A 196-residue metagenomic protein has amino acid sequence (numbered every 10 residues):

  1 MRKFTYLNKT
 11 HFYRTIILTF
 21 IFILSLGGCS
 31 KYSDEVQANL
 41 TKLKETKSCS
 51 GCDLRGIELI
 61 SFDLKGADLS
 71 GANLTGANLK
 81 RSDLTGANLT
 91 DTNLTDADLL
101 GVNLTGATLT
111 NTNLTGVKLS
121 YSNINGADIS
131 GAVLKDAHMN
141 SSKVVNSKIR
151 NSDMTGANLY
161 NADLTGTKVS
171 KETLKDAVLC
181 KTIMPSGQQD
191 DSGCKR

Functional and structural regions predicted by a protein language model:
K3-I16: Bacterial N-terminal signal peptides that target proteins for export
L18-I21: Sec-dependent N-terminal signal peptides
L26-G28: C-terminal motif of bacterial Sec signal peptides marking the signal peptidase cleavage site
S30-R196: Tandem repeat scaffolds
